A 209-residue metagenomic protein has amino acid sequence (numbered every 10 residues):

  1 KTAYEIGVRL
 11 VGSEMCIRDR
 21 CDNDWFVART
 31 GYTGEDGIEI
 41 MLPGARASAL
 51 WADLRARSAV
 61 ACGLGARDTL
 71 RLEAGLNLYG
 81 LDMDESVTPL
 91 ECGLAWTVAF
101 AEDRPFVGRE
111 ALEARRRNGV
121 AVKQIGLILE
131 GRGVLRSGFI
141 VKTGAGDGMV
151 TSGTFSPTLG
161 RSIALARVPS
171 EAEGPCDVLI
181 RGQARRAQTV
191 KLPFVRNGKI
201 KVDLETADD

Functional and structural regions predicted by a protein language model:
K1-I17: Single conserved hydrophobic/aromatic residue that forms the stacking wall/gate of nucleotide- or nucleobase-binding
S13-E14, R18-D209: Conserved, structured C-terminal
